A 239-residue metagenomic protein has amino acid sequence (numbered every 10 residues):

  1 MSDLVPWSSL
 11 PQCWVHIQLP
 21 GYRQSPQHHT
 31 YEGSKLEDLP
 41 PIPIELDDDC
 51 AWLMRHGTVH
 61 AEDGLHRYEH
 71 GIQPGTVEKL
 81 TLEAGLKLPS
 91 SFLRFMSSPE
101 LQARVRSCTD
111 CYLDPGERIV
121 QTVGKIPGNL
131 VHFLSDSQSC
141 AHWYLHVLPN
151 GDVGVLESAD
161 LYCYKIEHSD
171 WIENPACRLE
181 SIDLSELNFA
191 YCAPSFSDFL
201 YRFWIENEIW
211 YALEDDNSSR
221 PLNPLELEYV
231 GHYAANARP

Functional and structural regions predicted by a protein language model:
M1-D3, P99-P239: Long, low-complexity, intrinsically disordered segments enriched in glycines and aromatic residues
M1-N150, Y162, A237: A surface-exposed partner-binding patch
